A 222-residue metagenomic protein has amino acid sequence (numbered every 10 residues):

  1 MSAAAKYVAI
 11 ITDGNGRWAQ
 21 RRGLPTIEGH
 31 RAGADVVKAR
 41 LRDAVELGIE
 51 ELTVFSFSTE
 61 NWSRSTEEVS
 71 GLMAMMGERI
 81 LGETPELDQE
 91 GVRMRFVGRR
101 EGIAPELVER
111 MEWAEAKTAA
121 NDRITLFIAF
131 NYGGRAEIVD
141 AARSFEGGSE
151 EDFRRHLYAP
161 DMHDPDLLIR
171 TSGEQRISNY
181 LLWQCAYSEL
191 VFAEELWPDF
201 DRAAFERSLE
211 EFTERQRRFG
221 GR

Functional and structural regions predicted by a protein language model:
M1-R222: Flexible, compositionally biased loop and terminal segments
